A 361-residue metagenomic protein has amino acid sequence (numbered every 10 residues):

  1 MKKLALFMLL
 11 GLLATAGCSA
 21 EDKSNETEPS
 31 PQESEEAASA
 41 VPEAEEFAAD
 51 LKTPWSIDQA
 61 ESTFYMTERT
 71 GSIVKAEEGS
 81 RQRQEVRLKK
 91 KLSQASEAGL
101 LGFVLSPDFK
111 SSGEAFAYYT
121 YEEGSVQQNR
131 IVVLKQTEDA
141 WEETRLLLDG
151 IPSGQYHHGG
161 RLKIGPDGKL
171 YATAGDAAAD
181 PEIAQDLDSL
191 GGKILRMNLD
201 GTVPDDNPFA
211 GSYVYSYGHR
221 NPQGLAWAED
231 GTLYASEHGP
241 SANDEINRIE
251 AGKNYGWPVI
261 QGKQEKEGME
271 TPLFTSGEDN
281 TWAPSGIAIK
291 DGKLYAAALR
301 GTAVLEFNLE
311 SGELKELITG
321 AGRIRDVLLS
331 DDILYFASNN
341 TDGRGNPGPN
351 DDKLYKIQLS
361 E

Functional and structural regions predicted by a protein language model:
M1-L4: Positively charged n-region of N-terminal signal peptides that target proteins for export
A14-G17: C-terminal motif of bacterial Sec signal peptides marking the signal peptidase cleavage site
S19-A172, W282-N308, G312-L314, D332-G343 (+1 more regions): Acidic, Gly/Ser/Thr-rich repeat motifs that build Ca2+-stabilized beta-propeller blades
A98-L100, K110, A177-E316, G322-D326 (+3 more regions): Beta-propeller domain segments
